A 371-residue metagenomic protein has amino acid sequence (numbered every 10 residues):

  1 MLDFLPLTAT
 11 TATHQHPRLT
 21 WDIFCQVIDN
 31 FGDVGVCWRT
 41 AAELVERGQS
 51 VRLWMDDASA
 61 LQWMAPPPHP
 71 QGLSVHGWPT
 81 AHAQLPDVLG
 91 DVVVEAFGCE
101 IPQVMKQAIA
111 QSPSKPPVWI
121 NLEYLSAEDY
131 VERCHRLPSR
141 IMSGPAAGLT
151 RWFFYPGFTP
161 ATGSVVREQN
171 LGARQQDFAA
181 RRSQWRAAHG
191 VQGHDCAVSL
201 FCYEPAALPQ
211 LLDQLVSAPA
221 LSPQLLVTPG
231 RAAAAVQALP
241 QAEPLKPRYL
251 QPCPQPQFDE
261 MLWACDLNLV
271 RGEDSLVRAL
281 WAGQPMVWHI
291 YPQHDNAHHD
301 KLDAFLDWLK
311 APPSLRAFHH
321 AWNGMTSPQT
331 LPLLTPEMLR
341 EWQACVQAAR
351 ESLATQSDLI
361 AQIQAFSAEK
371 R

Functional and structural regions predicted by a protein language model:
I23-V34, F201-A206, L267: Short, glycine-rich nucleotide/cofactor-binding loops
F24-G148, G230: Active-site and donor-binding regions of nucleotide-sugar-utilizing enzymes
F31, W38-A41, P254-K301: A donor-sugar binding/catalytic signature common to diverse glycosyltransferases and related nucleotide-sugar
P79-T80, Y249-D259: Conserved active-site histidine-acidic residue motif and adjacent donor-binding/catalytic loop of glycosyltransferases
E123-L208: A nucleotide-sugar donor-handling region in carbohydrate enzymes
L221-Q251: Catalytic donor nucleotide-activated moiety binding site of glycosyltransferases and closely related
P285-S327: Nucleotide-sugar donor-binding patch of glycosyltransferase catalytic domains
A311-R371: C-terminal amphipathic helix plus adjacent low-complexity, charged tail appended to glycosyltransferase catalytic
